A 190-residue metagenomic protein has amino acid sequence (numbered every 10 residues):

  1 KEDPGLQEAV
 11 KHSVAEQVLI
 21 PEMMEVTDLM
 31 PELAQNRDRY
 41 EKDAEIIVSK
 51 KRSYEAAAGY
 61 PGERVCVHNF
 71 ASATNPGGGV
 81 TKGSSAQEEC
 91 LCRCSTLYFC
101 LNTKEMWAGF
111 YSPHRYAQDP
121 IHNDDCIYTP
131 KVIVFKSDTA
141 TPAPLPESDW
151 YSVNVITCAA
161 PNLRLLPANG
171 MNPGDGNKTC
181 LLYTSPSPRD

Functional and structural regions predicted by a protein language model:
K1-A57, F70-A71: Acidic/aromatic/glycine-rich contiguous surface patches that form carbohydrate-binding/processing clefts and analogous
S53-C66, F70-L182: Glycine-enriched loop-and-adjacent helix/strand subsegments that border the catalytic/binding cleft of enzyme cores
Y183-D190: Conserved small/polar residues in nucleotide/adenosyl-binding loops
